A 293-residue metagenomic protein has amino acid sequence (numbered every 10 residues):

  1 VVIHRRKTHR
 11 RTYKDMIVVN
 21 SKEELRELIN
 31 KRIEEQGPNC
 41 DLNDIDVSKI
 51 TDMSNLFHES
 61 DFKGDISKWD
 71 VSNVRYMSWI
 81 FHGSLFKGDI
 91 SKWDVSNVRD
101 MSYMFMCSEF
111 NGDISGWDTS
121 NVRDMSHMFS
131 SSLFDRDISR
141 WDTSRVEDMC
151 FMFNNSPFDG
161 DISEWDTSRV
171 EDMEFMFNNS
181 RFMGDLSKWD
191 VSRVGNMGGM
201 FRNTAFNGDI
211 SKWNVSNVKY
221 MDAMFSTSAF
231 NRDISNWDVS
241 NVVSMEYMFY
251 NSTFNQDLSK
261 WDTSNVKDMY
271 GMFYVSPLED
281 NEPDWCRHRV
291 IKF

Functional and structural regions predicted by a protein language model:
V2, R6, R10-F293: Negatively charged
